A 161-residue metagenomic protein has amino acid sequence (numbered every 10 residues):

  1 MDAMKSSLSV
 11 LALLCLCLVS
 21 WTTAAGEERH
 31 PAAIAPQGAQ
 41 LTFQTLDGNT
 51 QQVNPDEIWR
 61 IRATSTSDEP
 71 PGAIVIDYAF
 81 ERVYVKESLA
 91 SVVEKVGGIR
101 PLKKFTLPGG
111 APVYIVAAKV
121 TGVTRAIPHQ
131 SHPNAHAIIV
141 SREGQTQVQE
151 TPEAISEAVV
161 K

Functional and structural regions predicted by a protein language model:
D2-K161: Eukaryotic intrinsically disordered, low-complexity regulatory linkers and tails enriched in Ser/Thr/Pro
